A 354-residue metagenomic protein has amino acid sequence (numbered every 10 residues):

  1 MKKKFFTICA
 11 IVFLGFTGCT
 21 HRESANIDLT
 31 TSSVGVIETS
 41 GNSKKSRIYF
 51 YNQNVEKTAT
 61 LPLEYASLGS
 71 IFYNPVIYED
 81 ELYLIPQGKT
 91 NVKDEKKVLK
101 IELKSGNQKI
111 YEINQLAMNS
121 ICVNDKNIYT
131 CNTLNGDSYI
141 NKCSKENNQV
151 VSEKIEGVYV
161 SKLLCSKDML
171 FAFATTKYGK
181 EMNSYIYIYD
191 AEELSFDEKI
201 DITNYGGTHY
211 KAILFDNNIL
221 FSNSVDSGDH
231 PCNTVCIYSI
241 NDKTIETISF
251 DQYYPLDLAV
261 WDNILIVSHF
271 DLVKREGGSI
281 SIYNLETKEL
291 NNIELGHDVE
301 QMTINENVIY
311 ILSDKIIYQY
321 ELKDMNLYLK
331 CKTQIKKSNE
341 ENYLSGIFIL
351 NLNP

Functional and structural regions predicted by a protein language model:
F16-G18: C-terminal motif of bacterial Sec signal peptides marking the signal peptidase cleavage site
T20-E64: An edge-strand/N-cap motif at the start of beta-rich repeat modules
H21-N26, A66-E79, Q115-D125, G157-K167 (+4 more regions): Repeated scaffold domains used in trafficking and secretory/extracellular systems, primarily beta-propellers
I27-N42, V76-N91, K126-T133, D168-G179 (+3 more regions): Short beta-strand elements that form the blades of beta-propeller/WD-repeat-like and other beta-sheet-rich scaffold
N42-F50, T90-L99, G136-N141, G179-I188 (+3 more regions): Structural motif
Q53-N54, E102-G106, C143-N148, D190-L194 (+3 more regions): Short loop/turn segments that connect beta-strands within beta-propeller blades
K57-S67, G106-I113, N147-I155, S195-T203 (+3 more regions): A short beta-strand motif characteristic of beta-propeller blades
D314-P354: Blade-level signature of beta-propeller repeat domains, shared across WD40, Kelch, NHL, RCC1 and BNR/Asp-box propellers
